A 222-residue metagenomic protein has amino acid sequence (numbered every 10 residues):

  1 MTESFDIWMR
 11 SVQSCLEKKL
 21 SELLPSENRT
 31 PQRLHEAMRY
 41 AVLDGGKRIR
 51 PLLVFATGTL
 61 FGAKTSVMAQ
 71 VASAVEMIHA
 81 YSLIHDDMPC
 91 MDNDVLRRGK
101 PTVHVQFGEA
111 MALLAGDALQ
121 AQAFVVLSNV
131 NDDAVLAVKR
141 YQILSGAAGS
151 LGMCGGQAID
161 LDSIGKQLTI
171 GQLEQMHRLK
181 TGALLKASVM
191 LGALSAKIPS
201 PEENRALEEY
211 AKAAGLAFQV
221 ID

Functional and structural regions predicted by a protein language model:
M1-L24: N-terminal amphipathic/basic leader segments beginning at the initiator methionine
S14-C15, L24-I221: Mg2+-dependent prenyl diphosphate-binding active-site environment of isoprenoid biosynthetic enzymes
